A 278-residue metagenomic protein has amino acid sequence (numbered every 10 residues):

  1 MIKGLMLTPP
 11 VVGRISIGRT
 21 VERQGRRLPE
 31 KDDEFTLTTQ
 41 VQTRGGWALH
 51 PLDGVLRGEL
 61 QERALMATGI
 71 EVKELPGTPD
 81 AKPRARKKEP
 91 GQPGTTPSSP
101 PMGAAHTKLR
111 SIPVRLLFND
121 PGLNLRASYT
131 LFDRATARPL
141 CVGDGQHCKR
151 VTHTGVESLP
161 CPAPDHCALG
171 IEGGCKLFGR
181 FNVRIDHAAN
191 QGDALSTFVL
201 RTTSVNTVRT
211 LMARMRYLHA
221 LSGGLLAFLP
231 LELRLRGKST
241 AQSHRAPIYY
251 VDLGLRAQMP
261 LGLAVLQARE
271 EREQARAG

Functional and structural regions predicted by a protein language model:
M1-A188, H244-I248: OB-fold ssDNA-binding interfaces and closely related basic DNA-contact patches used across DNA replication/repair
S128-T130, M212-R214, R245-P247, V265-R269: General "foldedness" signal
H166-M259: Extended serine/threonine-enriched, polar tracts that run as long, contiguous segments within proteins
G254-G278: Long, low-complexity intrinsically disordered regions
